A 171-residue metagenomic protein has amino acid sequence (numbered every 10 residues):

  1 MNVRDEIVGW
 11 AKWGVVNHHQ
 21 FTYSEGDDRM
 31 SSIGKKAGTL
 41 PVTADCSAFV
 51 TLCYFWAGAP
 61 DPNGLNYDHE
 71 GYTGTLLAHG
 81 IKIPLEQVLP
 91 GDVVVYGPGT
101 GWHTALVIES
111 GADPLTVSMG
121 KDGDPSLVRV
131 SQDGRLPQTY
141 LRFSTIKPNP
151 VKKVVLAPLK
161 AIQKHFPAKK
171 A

Functional and structural regions predicted by a protein language model:
M1-N63, V117-M119, H165, K170-A171: N-terminal capping segments
N2-V8, A59-D133, Q138: ...with weaker cross-activation on analogous glycine-rich loops/strands in unrelated enzymes
I7, V15-D28, V128, D133-K147: A broadly tuned "polar low-complexity/structure-edge" signature
S24, F55, D68, T73 (+3 more regions): Compositionally biased, intrinsically disordered low-complexity regions enriched in proline and serine
R29, Y72-T73, G123, K152-V155: Terminal low-complexity, poorly structured segments
L136-A171: Low-complexity, Gly/Ser/Thr/Pro-rich intrinsically disordered linker/tail segments
